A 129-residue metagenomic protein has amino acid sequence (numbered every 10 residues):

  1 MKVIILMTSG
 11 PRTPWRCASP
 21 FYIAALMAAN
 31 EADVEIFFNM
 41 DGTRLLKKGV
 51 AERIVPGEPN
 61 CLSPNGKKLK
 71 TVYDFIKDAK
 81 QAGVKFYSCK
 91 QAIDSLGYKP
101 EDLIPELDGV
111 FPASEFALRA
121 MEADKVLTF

Functional and structural regions predicted by a protein language model:
I5-A18, L46, P64: Short, glycine-rich nucleotide/cofactor-binding loops
M7-G10, P56-P64, Y98-L103: Short, basic, glycine/proline-bearing loop/turn elements
C17-N30, I36: Histidine-anchored nucleotide/phosphate-binding helix
A28-A29, K80, A120-M121: Anion (oxyanion) recognition and catalysis
V34-M40, F86-K90: Short internal beta-strands
G42-V55: N-terminal beta-loop-helix "entrance" segment that forms/cooperates in small-molecule cofactor or anionic ligand
I54-Y87: A glycine-rich helix N-cap at a beta->alpha junction
K77-K80, K85-Q91, Y98-P100, P105-L107: Ligand-binding beta-strand-loop-alpha-helix segment within the catalytic cores of soluble metabolic enzymes
